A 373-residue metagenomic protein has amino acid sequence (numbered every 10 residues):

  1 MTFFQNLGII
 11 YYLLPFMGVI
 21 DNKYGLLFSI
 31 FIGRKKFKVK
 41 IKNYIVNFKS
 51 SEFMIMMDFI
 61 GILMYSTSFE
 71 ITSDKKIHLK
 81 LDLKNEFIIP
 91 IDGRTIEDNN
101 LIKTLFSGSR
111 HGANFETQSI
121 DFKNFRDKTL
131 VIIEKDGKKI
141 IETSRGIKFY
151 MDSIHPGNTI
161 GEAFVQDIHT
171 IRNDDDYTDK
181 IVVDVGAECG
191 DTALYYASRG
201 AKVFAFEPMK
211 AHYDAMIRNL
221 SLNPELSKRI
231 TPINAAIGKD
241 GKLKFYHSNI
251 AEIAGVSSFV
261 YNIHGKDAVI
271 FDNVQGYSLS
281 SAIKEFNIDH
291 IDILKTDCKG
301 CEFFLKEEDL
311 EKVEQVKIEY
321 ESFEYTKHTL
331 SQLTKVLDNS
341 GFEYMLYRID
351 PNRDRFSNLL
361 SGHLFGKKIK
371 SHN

Functional and structural regions predicted by a protein language model:
M1-N373: Phosphate/nucleotide-binding beta-alpha loop and adjacent structural elements of enzyme active sites
